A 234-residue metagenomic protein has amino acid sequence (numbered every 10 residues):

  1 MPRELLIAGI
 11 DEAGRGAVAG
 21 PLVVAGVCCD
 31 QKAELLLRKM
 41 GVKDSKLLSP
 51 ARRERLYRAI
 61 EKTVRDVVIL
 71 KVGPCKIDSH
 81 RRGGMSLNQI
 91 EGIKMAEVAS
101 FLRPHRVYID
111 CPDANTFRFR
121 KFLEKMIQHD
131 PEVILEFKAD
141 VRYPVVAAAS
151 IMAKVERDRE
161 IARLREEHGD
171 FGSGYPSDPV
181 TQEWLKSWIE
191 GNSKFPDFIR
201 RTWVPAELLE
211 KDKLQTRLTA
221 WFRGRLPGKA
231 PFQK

Functional and structural regions predicted by a protein language model:
M1-K234: RNase H-like, Mg2+-dependent phosphodiesterase core, and more generally RNA phosphate-backbone-engaging helix-loop
